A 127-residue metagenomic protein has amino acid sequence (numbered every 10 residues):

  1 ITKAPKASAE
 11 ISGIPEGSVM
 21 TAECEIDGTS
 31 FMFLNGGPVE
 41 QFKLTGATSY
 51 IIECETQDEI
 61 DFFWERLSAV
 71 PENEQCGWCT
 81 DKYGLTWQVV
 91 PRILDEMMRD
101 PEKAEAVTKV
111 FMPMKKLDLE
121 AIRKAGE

Functional and structural regions predicted by a protein language model:
I1-G28: Core segments of cupin and vicinal oxygen chelate
K6-S12, F33-G36, E96: A short, acidic/glycine-rich surface segment
E25-S30, G37, Q41-M98, A106 (+1 more regions): Vicinal oxygen chelate
A104-E127: Acidic/histidine-enriched, glycine/proline-rich intrinsically disordered or flexible terminal extensions
